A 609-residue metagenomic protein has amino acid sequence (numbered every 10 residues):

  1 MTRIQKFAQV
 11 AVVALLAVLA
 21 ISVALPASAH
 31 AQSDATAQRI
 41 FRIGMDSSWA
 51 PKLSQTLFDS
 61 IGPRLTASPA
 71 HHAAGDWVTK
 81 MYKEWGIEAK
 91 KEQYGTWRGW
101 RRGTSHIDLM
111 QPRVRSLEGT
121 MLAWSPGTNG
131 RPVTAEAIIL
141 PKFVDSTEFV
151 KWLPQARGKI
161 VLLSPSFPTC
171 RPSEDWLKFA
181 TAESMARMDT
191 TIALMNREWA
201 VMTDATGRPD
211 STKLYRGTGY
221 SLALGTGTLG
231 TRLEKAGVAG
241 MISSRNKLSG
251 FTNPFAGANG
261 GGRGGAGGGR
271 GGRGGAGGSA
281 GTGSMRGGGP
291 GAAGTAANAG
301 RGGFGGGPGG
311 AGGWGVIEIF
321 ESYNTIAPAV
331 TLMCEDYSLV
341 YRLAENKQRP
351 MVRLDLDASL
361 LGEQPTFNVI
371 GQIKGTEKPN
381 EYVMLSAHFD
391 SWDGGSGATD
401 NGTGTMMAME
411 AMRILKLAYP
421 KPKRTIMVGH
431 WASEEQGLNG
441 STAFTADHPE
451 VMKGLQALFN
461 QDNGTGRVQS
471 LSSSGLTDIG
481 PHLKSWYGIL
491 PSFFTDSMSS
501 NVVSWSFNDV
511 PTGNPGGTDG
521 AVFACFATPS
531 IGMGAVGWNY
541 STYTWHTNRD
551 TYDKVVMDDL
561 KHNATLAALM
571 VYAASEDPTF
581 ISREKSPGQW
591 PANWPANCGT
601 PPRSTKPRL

Functional and structural regions predicted by a protein language model:
V10-A24: Bacterial N-terminal signal peptides
A29-H71, K80, I373-E377, E584 (+1 more regions): N-terminal hydrophobic or amphipathic helices/low-complexity stretches enriched in small/hydrophobic/Pro/Gly
S33, R42, Q55, D59-T206: Noncatalytic luminal/extracellular "stalk/propeptide" segments of secretory-pathway proteins
D34-T36, S125-V150, G288-A398, E410-R413 (+2 more regions): Soluble metallo-hydrolase cores and metallopeptidase-like ectodomains found primarily in the secretory/periplasmic
K52, I414-N439, L458: Short helix-loop-beta-strand segments that form the rim/entrance of peptidase-like active sites
R113-S116, G130-A135, V144, P154-G158 (+11 more regions): Metal-dependent peptidase/peptidase-like ectodomains
R208, R216, L248-G315, R603-L609: Disordered, low-complexity segments in secreted/periplasmic proteins that are enriched in proline
S211-G217, S221-L222, G230, E234 (+4 more regions): Active-site-adjacent substrate-binding region of metalloamidase/peptidase-like peptide-processing proteins
